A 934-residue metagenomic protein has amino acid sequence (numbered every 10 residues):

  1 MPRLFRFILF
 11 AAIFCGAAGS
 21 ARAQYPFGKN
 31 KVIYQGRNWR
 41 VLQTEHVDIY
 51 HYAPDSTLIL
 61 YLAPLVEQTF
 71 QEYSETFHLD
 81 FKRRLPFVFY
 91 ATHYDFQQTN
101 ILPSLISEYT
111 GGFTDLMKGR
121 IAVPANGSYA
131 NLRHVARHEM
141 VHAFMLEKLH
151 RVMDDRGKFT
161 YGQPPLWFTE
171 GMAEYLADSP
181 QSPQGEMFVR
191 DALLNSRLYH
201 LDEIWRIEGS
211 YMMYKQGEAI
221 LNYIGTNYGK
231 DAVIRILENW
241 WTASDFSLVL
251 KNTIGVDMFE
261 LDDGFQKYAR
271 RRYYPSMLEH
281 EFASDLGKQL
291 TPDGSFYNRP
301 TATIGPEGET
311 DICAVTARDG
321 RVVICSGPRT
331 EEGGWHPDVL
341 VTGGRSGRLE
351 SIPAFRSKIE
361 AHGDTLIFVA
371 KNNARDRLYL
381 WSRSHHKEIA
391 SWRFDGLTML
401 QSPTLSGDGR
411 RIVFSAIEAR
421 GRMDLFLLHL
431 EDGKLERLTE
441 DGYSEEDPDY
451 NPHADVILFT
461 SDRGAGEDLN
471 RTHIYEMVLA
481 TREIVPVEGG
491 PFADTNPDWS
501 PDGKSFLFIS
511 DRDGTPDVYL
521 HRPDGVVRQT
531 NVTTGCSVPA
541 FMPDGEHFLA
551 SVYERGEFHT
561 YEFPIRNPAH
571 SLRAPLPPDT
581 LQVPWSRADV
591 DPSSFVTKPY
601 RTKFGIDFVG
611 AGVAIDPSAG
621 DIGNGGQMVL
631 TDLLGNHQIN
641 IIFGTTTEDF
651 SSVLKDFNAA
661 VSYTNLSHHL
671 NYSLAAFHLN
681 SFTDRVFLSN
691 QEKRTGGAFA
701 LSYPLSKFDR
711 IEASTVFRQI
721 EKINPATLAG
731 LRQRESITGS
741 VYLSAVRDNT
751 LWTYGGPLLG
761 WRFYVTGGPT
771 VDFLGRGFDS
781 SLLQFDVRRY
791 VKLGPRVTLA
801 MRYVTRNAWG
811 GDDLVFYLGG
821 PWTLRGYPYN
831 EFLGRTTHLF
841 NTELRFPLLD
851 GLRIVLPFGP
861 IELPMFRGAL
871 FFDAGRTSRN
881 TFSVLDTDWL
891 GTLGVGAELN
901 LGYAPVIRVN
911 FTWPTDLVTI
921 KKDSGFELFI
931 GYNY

Functional and structural regions predicted by a protein language model:
A23-F159, Q163-P165, V249: Juxtacatalytic substrate-recognition/specificity segment
N30-I33, N38-V41, E208, R235-E238 (+3 more regions): Beta/coil-rich, acidic/histidine-enriched accessory regions frequently appended to metallopeptidases
W167-F168, M172-S182, R190-F259: Active-site-proximal alpha-helical
S295-Y297, V315-C325, R329-E332, G344-A354 (+10 more regions): A flexible loop/linker signature enriched in serine peptidases of the S9 family
P306-G308, A361-G363, G407-D408, P452-H453 (+2 more regions): Residue-level detector of Asp-centered blade-edge/turn motifs that repeat once per structural unit in beta-propeller
P328-E331, S382-H386, H429-G433, V478-R482 (+2 more regions): Short loop/turn segments that connect beta-strands within beta-propeller blades
N567-T647, L654-A659, S706, L863: Interface/linker segment at the passenger-translocator junction of Type V secretion outer-membrane proteins
D621-T683, K693-A700, I711-F717, A729 (+2 more regions): C-terminal transmembrane beta-barrel domains of outer membrane proteins
